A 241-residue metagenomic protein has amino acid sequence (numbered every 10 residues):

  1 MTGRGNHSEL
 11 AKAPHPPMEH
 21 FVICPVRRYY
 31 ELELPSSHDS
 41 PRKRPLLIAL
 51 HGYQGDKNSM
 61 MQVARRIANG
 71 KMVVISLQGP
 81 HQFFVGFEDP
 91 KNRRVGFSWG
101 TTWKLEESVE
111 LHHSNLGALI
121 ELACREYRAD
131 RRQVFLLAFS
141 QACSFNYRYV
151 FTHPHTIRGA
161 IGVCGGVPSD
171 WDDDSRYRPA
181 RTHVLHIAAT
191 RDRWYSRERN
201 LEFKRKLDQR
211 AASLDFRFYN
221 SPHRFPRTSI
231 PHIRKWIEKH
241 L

Functional and structural regions predicted by a protein language model:
M1-H20, Q141: An N-terminal hydrophobic leader/cap segment in hydrolases
F21-A129: Serine-hydrolase catalytic machinery in alpha/beta-hydrolase-like enzymes
H51-Y53, L137-F139, A189: Conserved alpha/beta-hydrolase "nucleophile elbow" surrounding the catalytic nucleophile
G55-D56, P80-F83, P168, R193 (+1 more regions): Active-site loop signature of alpha/beta-hydrolase-fold enzymes
R66-N69, S175-R181: Short, conserved loop/helix-junction motifs that constitute active-site signature segments in enzyme catalytic cores
C124, R132-P179: Primarily recognizes the serine-hydrolase "nucleophile elbow" in alpha/beta-hydrolase and SGNH/GDSL folds
L185, R197-L241: C-terminal catalytic histidine-bearing segment of alpha/beta-hydrolase fold enzymes
L185-A188, D192: Short beta-strand/loop motif that positions the catalytic acidic residue of the alpha/beta-hydrolase fold
